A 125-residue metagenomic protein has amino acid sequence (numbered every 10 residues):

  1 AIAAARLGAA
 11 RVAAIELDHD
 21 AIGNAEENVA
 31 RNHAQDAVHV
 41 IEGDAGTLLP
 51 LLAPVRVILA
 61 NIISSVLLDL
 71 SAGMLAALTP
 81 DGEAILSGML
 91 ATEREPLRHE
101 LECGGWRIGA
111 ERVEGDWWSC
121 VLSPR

Functional and structural regions predicted by a protein language model:
A1-G46: Conserved SAM/SAH cofactor-binding pocket of Class I
I22-G23, L67, R94: Short alpha-helix immediately C-terminal to the canonical SAM-binding loop
A25, I63, L101: Residue-level signal for inorganic ion chemistry
G46-V57: A short acidic, Gly/Pro-enriched loop at the edge of an enzyme's catalytic core that lines a small-molecule cofactor
R56-D69, G88: A short SAM/SAH-binding and catalytic strip from SAM-dependent methyltransferases
L68-E83: A short glycine-rich, Lys/Arg-flanked "PGG" loop and its adjoining helix->strand segment in the class I
D81-R94: ADP-ribose/adenylate-binding Rossmann-like module
W106-R125: Core SAM-dependent methyltransferase catalytic element
